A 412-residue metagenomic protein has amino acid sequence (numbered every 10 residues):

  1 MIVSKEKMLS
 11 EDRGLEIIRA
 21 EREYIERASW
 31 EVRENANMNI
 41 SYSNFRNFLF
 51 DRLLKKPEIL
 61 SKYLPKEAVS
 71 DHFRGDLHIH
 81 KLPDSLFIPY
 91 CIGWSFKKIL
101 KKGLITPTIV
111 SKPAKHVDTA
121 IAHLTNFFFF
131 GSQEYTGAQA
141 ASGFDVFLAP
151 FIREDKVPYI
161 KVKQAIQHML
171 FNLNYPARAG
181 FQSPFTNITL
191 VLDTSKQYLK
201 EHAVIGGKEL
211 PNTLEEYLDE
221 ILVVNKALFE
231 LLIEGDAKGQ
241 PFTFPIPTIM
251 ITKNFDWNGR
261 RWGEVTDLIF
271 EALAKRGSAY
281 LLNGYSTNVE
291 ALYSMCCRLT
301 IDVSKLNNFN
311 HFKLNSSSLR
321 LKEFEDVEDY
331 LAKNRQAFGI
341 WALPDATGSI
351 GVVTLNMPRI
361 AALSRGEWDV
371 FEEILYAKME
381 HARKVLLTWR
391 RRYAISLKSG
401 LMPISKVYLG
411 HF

Functional and structural regions predicted by a protein language model:
I2-F412: Conserved catalytic cores of very large enzyme subunits
